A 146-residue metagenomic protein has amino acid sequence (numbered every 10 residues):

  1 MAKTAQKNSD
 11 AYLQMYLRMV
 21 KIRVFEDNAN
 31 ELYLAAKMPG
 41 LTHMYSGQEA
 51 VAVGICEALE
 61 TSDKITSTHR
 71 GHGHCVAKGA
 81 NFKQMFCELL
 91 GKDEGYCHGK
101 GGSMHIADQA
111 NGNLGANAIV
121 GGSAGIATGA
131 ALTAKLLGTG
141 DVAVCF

Functional and structural regions predicted by a protein language model:
M1-P39, T61: Cofactor-/ligand-binding subdomain signature composed of acidic, glycine-rich, tryptophan-containing flexible loops
D27-N30, A35-F146: Cofactor-binding active-site loop characterized by glycine-rich and histidine/acidic residues
